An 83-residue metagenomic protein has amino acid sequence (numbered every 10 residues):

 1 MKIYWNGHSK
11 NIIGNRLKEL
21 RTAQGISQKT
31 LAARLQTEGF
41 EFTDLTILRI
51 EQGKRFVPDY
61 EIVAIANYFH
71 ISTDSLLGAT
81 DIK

Functional and structural regions predicted by a protein language model:
M1-Q24: A short, Lys/Arg-rich alpha-helix, primarily the initiator
I12-N15, G25-I26, F42, V57-Y60: Residue-level signal for the short linker/turn that defines the boundary of a DNA-recognition helix
T22, A33, N67: Alpha-helical residues within the helix-turn-helix
G25-R49: Short alpha-helical DNA-recognition segment
L35, E51, E61, T80: DNA major-groove recognition helix of helix-turn-helix
K54, P58-S75: DNA major-groove recognition helix of helix-turn-helix/homeodomain DNA-binding modules
S75-K83: Short amphipathic recognition helices of helix-turn-helix/homeodomain-type DNA-binding modules
